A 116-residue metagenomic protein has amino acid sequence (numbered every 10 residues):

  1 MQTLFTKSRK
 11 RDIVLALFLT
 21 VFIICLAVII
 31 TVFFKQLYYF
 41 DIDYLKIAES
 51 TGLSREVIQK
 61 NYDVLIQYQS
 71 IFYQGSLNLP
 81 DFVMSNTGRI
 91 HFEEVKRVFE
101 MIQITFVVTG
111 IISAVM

Functional and structural regions predicted by a protein language model:
M1-Y38: Hydrophobic secretory-pathway targeting helix
T20-I23, Q103-M116: Transmembrane alpha-helical segments in integral membrane proteins
I30, V64, Y68, V95: Residues that form generic nucleotide/phosphate-binding pockets
V32-T51: Alpha-helical transmembrane signal-anchor/signal-peptide segments
G52-I71: Short extracytoplasmic
I71-T109: Individual transmembrane alpha-helix segments
